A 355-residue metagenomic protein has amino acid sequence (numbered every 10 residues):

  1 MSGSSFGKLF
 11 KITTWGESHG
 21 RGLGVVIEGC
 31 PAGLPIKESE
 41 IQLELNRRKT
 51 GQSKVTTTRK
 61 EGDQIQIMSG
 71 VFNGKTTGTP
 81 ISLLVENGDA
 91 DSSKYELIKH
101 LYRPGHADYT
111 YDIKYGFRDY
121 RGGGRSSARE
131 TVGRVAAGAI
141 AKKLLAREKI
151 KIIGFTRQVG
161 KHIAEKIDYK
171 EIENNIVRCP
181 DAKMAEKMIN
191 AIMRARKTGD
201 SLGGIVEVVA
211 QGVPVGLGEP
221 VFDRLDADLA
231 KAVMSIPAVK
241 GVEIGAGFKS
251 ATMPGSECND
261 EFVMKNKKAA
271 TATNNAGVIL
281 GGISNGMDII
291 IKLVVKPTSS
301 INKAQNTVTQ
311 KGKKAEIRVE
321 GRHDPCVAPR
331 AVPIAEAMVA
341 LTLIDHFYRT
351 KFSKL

Functional and structural regions predicted by a protein language model:
M1-R59: N-terminal, positively charged regions that mediate nucleic acid binding
K11, I290, S300-L355: Internal helix-turn-beta structural module
K11-T14, D119-E130, V215-G216, N274-I279 (+1 more regions): A short glycine/serine-rich beta->alpha loop
W15-R21, G199-L202, V206-K314: Glycine-rich anion/phosphate-binding loop at the beta-strand->alpha-helix junction
R21-G33, R129-I150, D223-K231, M287-I289 (+2 more regions): Alpha-helical support elements that line or immediately flank enzyme active sites and cofactor-binding pockets
E44-P104, D108: Glycine-rich, N-terminal phosphate-binding loop and its surrounding beta-alpha-beta segment
K99-G124, Q305-H323: Short acidic, glycine/tyrosine-flanked loop/strand segments centered on an H-E-D-like triad
I113-V221: Glycine-rich, mobile lid/loop segments that gate access to catalytic sites or pores
